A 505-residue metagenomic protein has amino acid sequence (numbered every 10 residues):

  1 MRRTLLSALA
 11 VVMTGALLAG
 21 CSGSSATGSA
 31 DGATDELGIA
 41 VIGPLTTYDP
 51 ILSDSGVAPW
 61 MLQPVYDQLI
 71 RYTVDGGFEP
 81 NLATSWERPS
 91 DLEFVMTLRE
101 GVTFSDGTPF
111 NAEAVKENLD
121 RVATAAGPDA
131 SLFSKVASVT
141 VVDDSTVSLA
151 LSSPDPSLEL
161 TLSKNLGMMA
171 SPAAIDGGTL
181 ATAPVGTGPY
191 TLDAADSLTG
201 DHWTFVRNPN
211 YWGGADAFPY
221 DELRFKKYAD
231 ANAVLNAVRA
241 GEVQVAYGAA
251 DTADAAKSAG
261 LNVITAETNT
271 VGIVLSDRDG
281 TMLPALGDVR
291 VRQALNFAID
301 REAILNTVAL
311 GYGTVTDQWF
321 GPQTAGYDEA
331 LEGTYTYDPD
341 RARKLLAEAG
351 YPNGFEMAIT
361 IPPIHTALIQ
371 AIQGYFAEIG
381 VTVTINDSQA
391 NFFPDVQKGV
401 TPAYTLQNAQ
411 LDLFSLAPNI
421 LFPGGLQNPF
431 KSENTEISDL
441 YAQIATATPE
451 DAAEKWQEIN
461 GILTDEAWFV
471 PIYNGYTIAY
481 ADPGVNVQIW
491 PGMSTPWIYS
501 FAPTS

Functional and structural regions predicted by a protein language model:
A40-P89, D120, V185: N-terminal lobe/hinge region of extracytoplasmic solute-binding protein
V41-W60, L82-T84, T108, L158-G167 (+2 more regions): A structural "hinge/loop" feature
E87, T97, S131-A173: Surface-exposed binding/hinge segments that line and control ligand-binding clefts or catalytic entry sites
N111-N118, D144-A150, G188-P189, P219-E222 (+3 more regions): Alpha-helical secondary-structure segments
S163-F218, E222: Gly/Pro-rich hinge or "lid" segments in bacterial periplasmic/extracellular proteins
N210-A256, T382: Ligand-site clamp/hinge motif
M282, T314-E348: Structural transition elements
I299-G326, I364-Q373, P394-S505: Detector for C-terminal structural segments
